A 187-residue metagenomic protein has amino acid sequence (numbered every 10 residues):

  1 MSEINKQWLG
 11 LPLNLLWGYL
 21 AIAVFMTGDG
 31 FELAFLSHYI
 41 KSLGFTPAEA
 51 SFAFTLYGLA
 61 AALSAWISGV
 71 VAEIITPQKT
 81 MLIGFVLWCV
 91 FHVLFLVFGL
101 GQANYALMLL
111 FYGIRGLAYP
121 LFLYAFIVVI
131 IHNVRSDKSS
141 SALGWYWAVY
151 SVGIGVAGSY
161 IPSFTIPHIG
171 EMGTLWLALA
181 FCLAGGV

Functional and structural regions predicted by a protein language model:
W8-G58: Helix-loop boundary and gating motifs at the non-cytosolic
A23, Y105-L121: Hydrophobic core of transmembrane alpha-helices in multi-pass small-molecule transporters, especially MFS/SLC-type
G58-W66, G155-V156: Residue-level signature of mid-helix packing/kink "hotspots" within the transmembrane helices of 12-pass Major
S64-T76, I166: Helix-to-loop junctions at the C-terminal end of transmembrane segments in multipass secondary transporters
V86-Q102: C-terminal ends and interior cores of transmembrane alpha-helices in multi-pass membrane transporters/permeases
L121-V134: Intracellular juxtamembrane helix-capping segments at the cytosolic ends of symmetry-related transmembrane helices
G173-V187: Symmetry-related core transmembrane helices of the 12-TM Major Facilitator Superfamily/SLC fold
